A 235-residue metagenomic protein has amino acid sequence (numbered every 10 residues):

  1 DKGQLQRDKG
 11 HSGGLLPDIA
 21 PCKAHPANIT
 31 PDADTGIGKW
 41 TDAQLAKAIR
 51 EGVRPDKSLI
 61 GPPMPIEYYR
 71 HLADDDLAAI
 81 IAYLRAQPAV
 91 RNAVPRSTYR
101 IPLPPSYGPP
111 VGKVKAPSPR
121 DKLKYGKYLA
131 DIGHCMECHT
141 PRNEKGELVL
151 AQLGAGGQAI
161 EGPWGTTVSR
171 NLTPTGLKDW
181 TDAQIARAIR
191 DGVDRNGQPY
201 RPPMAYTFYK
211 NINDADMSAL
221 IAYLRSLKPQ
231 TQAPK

Functional and structural regions predicted by a protein language model:
D1, L45, I80, G126 (+4 more regions): The canonical Cys-X-X-Cys-His
D1-G3, R50, P65, R85-A86 (+4 more regions): Detector for the c-type heme attachment site
D8-A46, E67-L77, Q152-A188, Y206-M217: Electron-transfer interface patches adjacent to heme c in soluble/periplasmic c-type cytochromes and di-/multiheme
E51-R54, D191-R195: Glycine-rich, acidic and aromatic/proline-enriched surface loops and short helix-turn segments that act as binding
D56-L59, D76, Y83-N92, A130 (+4 more regions): Ligand-binding pocket scaffold of soluble enzyme catalytic domains
N92-L103: Extended, well-folded interaction surfaces typified by the phenylalanyl-tRNA synthetase beta subunit core
P104-D131: Electrostatic cytochrome c docking/interface patches
K113-K115, E137, E144-E147: Extended amphipathic alpha-helical interaction segments
